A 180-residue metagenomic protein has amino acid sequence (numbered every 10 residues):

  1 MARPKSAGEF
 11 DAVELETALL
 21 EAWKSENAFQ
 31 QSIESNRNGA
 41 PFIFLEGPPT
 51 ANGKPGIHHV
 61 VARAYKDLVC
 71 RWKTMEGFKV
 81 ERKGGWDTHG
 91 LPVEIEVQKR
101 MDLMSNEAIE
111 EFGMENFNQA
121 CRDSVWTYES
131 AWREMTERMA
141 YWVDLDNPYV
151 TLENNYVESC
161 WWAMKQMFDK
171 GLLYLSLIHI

Functional and structural regions predicted by a protein language model:
M1-H179: N-terminal, positively charged nucleic-acid-binding surface of large information/translation enzymes
